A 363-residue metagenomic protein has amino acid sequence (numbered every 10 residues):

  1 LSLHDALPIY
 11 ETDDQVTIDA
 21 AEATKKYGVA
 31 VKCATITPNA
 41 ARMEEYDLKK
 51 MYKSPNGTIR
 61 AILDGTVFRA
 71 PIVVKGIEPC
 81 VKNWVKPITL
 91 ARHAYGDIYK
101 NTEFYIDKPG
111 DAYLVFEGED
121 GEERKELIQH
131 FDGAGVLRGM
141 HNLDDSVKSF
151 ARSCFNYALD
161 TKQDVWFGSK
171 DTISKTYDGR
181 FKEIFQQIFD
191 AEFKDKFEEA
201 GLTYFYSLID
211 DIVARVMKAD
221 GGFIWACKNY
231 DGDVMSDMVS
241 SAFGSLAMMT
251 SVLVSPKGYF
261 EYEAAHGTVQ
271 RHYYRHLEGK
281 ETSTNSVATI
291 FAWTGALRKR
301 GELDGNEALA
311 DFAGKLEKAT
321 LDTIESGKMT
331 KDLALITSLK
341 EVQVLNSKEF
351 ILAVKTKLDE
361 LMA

Functional and structural regions predicted by a protein language model:
L1, T161-S169, F193-Y206, G301-A313 (+1 more regions): Flexible, glycine/charged-enriched surface loops at secondary-structure junctions
S2-L7: Short, small-residue-biased leader/transition segments that mark boundaries at the very start of proteins
I9-E119, E123, Y230, V234: N-terminal glycine-rich phosphate/adenylate-binding segment common to multiple enzyme folds
T12-Q15, D19-E22, F189, F193-G222: A structured beta-alpha segment of the ubiquitous adenosine-cofactor-binding alpha/beta core
A94-G96, K100-A151, A158, N306 (+2 more regions): Glycine-rich phosphate/pyrophosphate-binding loop and the adjoining helix
L114-S207: Glycine-rich phosphate/diphosphate-binding loop of Rossmann-like nucleotide-binding domains
V216-K315, A319-S326: Glycine-rich phosphate/nucleotide-binding loop
